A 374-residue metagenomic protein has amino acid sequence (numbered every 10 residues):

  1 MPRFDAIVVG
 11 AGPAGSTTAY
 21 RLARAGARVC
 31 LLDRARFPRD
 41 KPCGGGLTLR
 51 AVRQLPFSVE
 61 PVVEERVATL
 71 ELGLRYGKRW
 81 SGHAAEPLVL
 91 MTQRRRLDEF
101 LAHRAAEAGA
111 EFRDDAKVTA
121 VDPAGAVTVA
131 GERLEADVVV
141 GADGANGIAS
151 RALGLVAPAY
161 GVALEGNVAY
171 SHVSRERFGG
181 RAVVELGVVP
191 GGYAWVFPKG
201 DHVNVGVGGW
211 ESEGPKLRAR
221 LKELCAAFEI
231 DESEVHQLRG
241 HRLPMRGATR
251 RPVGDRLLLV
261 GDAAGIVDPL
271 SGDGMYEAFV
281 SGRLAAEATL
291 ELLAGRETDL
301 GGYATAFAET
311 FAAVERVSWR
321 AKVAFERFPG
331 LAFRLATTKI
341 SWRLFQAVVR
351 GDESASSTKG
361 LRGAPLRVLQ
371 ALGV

Functional and structural regions predicted by a protein language model:
M1-A14: Beta1/beta-strand and adjacent pyrophosphate-binding region of the FAD-binding site in flavoprotein oxidoreductases
A6-V8, V29, L257: Conserved hydrophobic helix-helix packing surfaces used for dimerization/oligomerization
G12-P13, R36-P38, Y276: Residue-level detector of alpha-helix initiation sites
Y20-P42: Glycine-rich FAD pyrophosphate-binding loop
T48-F100: A conserved beta-strand/loop capping segment in the N-terminal third of enzymes that catalyze redox or closely related
R104-S233, T249: Predominantly flavin-linked oxidoreductase catalytic cores and closely associated redox partners
V118, R133, S212-T289, E297: FAD/FMN-dependent oxidoreductases across multiple families
L290-V374: C-terminal helical "tail/cap" subdomain of flavin- and related membrane-associated enzymes
